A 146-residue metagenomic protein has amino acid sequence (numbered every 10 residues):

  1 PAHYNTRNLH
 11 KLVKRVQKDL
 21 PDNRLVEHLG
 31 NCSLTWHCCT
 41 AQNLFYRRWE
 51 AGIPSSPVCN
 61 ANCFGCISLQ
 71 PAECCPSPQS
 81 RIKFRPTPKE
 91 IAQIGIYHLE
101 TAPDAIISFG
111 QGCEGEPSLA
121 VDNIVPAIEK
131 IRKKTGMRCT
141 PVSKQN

Functional and structural regions predicted by a protein language model:
A2-I53, Q70-P78, E90, Y97: N-terminal [4Fe-4S]-dependent radical SAM core
E50, Q70-N146: Core AdoMet radical
P54-A72: Local cysteine-cluster metal-coordination motifs and their immediate loop/turn environment, predominantly Fe-S cluster
